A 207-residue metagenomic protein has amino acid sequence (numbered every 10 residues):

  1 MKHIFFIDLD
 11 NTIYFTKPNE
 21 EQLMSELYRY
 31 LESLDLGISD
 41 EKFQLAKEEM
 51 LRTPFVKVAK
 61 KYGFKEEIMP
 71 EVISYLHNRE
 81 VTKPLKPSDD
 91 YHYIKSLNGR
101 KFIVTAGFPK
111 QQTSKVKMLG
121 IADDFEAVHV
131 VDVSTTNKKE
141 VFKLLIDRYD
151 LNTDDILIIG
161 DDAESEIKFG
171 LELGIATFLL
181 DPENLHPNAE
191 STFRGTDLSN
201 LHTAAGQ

Functional and structural regions predicted by a protein language model:
M1-D40: Active-site neighborhood of HAD-like aspartate-dependent phosphohydrolases
M1-H3, F102, Q111-Q207: Asp-based, Mg2+/Mn2+-dependent phosphohydrolase catalytic module
Y30-L34, Q44-R79: A metal-dependent, Asp-based hydrolase signature
G37-D40, I68, F125, L179: Solvent-exposed loop/turn and edge beta-strand elements of beta-rich ligand-binding domains
F43-K47, A59-Y62, D89-G99, P187-A189 (+1 more regions): Alpha-helix C-terminal capping segments
N78-I103, K139: Short, acidic loop-to-helix structural element flanking the phosphoryl-transfer center in phosphate-processing enzymes
T105-G107: Conserved phosphate-coupling serine/threonine residues in phosphotransfer and NTP-handling enzymes
